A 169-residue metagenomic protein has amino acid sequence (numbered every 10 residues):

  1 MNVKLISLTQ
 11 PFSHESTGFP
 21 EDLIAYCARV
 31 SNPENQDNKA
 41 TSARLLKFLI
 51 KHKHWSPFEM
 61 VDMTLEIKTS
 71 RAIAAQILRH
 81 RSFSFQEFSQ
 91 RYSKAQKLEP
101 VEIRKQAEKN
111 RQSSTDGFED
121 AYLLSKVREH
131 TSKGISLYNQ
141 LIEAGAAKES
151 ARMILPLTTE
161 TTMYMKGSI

Functional and structural regions predicted by a protein language model:
M1-I169: Family-specific signature for flavin-dependent thymidylate synthase
